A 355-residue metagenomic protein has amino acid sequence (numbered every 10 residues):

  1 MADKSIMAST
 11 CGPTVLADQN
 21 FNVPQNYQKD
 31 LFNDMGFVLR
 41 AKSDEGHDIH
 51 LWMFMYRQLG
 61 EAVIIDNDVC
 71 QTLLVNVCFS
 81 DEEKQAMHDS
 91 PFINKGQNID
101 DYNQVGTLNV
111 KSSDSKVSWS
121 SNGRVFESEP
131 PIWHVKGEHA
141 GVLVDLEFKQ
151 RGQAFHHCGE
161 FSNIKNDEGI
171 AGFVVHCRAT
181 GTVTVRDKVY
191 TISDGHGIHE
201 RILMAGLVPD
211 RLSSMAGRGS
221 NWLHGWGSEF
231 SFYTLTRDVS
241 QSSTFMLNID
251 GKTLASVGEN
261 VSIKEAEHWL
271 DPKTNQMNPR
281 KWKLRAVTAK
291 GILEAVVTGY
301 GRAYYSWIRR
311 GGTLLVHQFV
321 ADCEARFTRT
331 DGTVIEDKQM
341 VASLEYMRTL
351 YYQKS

Functional and structural regions predicted by a protein language model:
M1-S355: Structured soluble/peripheral alpha/beta segments that form catalytic or ligand/cofactor-binding pockets
